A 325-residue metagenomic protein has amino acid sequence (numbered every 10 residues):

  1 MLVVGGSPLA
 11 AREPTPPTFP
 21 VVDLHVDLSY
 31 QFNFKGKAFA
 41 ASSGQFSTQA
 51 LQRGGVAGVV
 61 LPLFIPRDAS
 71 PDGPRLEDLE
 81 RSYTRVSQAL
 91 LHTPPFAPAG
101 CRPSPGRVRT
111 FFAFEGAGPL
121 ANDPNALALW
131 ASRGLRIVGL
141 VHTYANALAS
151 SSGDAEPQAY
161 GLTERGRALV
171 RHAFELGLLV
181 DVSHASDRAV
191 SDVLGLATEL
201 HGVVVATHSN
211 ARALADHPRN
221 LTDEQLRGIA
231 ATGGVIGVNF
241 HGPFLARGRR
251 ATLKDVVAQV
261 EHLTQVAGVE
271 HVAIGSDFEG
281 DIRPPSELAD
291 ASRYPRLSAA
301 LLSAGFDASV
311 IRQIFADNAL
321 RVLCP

Functional and structural regions predicted by a protein language model:
M1-G5: Bacterial N-terminal signal peptides
P8-P157, T198-E199, D216-I274, F278-P325: N-terminal hydrophobic targeting/anchoring segments and the immediately downstream early-domain regions of hydrolases
W130-R219: Divalent metal-binding pocket/active-site signature
